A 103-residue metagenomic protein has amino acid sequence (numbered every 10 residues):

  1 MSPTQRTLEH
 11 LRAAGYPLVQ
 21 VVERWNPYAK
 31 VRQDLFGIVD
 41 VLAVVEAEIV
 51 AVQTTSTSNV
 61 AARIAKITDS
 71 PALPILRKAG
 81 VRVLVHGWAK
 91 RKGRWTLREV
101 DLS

Functional and structural regions predicted by a protein language model:
M1-S103: Catalytic phosphate/metal-binding cores of nucleic-acid and nucleotide-processing enzymes, i.e., regions that mediate
